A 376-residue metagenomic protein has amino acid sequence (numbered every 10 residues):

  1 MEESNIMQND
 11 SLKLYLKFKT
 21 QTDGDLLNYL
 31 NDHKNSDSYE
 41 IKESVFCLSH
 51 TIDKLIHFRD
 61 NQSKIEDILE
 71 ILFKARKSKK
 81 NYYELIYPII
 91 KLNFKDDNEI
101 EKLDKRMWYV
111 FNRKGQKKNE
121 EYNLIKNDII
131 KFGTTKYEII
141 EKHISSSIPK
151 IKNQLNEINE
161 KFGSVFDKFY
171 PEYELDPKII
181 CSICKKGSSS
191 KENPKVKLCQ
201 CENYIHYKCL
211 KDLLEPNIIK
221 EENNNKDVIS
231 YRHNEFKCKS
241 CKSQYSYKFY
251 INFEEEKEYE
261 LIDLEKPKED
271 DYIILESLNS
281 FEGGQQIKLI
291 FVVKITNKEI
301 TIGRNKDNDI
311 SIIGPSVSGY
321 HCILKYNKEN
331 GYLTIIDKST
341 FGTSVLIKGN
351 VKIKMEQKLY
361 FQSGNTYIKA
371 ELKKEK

Functional and structural regions predicted by a protein language model:
M1-T20, G24-T135, V293-Y367, E371-L372: Forkhead-associated
I129, G187, C209-L213, K237 (+2 more regions): Alpha-helical recognition domains of nuclear gene-regulatory proteins
K131-P177: Intrinsically disordered, low-complexity acidic/polar tracts
T135, K186-S189, L214-I219, S243-S246 (+5 more regions): Short amphipathic alpha-helices and their capping/turn residues within compact interaction modules
H143-F162, K195-Q200, K208, I229-L275: C-terminal flanking segment of RING-like E3 ligase catalytic modules
V165-K197, K242-N252: Small Cys/His zinc-coordinating "RING-like" fingers
D167-P177, N217, N224-H233: Short, flexible, mixed-charge glycine/proline-rich loop motifs that serve as phosphate/nucleic-acid-contacting
N203-E222: Cys/His-coordinated zinc-finger cores
